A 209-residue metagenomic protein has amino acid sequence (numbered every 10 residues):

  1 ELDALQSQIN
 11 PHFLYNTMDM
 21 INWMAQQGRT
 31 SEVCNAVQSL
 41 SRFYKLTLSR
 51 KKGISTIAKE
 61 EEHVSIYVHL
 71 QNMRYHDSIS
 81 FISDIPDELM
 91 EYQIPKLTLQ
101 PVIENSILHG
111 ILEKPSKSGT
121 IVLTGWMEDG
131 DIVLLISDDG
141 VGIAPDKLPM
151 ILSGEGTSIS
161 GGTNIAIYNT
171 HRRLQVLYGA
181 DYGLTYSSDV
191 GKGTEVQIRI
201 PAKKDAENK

Functional and structural regions predicted by a protein language model:
E1-S187, G193-Q197: Two-component histidine phosphotransfer core
D146, E207-K209: Short, charged, solvent-exposed linker or helix-capping segments at domain edges/interfaces that act as flexible hinges
I198-K204: C-terminal beta-strand of the catalytic ATP-binding
